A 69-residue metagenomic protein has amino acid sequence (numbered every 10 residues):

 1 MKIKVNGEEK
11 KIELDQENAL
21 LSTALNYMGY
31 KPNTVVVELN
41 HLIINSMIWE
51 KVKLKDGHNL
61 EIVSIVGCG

Functional and structural regions predicted by a protein language model:
M1-C68: Ubiquitin-like/PB1-type beta-grasp interaction modules and other compact soluble beta-rich domains
